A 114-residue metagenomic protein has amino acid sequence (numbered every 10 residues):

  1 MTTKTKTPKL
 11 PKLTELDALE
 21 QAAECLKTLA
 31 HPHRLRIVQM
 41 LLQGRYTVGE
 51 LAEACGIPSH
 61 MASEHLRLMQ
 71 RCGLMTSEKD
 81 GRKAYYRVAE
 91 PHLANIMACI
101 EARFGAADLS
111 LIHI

Functional and structural regions predicted by a protein language model:
M1-P11: Long, low-complexity, charged/polar intrinsically disordered regions in eukaryotic proteins
L13-L16, E20-P58, D80-H92: N-terminal helix-turn-helix DNA-binding core of bacterial DNA-binding proteins
Q21, H92-A106: Short, solvent-exposed amphipathic helices
E53, Q70-R71: Alpha-helical residues within the helix-turn-helix
M61: Residues in the helix-turn-helix
H65: Residues within the DNA-recognition helix of helix-turn-helix
I112-I114: Conserved small/polar residues in nucleotide/adenosyl-binding loops
